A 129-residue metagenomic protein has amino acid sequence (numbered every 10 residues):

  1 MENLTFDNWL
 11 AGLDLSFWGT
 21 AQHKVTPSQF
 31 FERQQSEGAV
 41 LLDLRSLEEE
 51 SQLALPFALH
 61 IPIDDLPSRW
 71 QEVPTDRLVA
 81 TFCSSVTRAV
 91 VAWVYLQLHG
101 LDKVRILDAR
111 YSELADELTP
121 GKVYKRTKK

Functional and structural regions predicted by a protein language model:
M1-V40, L47-L78, S84-K129: Rhodanese-like catalytic fold shared by cysteine-dependent sulfurtransferases and DSP/PTP-type phosphatases
